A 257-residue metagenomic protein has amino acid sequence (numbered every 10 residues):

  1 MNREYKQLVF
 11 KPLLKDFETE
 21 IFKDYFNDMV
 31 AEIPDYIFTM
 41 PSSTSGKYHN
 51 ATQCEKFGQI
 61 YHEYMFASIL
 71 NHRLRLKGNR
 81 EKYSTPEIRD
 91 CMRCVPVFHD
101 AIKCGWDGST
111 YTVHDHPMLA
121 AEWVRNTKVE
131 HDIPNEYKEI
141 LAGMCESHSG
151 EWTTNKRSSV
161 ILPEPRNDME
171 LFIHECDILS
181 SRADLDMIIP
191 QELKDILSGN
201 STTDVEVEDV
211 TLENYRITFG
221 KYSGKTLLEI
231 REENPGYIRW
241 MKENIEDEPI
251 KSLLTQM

Functional and structural regions predicted by a protein language model:
M1-G108: Acidic/His-rich, divalent-metal-binding segments that scaffold phosphate/diphosphate chemistry
Q7, P190-D209: Glycine- and charge-rich intrinsically disordered segments
E63-L70, H114-E130: An active-site-proximal "capping" alpha-helix that borders the catalytic cofactor pocket
Y83, M92, D132-D195, G199: Histidine/acidic-rich helix-loop-helix segments that form or flank divalent-metal centers in metalloenzyme catalytic
Y111-V113, L162: A glycine-rich, coil/turn loop motif that links secondary-structure elements
S201-M257: Accessory DNA-engaging acidic/polar modules
